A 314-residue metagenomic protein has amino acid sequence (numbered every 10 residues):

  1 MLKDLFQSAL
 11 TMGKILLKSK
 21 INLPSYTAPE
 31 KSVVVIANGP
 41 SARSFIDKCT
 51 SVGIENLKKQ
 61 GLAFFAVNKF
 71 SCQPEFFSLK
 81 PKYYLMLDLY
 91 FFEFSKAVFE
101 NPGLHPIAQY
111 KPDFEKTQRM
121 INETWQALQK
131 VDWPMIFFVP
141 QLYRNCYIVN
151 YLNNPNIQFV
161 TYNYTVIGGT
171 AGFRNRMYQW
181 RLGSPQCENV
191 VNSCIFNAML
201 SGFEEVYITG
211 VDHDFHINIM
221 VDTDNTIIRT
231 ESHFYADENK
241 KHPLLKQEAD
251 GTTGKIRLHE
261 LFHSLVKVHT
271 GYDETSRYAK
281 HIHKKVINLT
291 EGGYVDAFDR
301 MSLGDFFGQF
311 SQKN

Functional and structural regions predicted by a protein language model:
M1-N314: Metal-ion/cofactor- or nucleotide/acyl-coenzyme-handling active-site neighborhoods
